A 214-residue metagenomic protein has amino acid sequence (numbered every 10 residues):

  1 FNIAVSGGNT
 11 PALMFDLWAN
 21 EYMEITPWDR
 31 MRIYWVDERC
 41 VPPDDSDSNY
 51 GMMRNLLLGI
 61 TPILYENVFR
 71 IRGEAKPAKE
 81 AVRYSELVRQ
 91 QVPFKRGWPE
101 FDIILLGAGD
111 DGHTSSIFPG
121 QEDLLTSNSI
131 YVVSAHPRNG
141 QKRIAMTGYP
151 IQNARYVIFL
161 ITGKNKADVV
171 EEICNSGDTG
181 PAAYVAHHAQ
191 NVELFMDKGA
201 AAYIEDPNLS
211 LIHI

Functional and structural regions predicted by a protein language model:
F1-Y22: Glycine-rich N-terminal segment of FAD-binding domains in flavoprotein oxidoreductases, spanning the beta-loop-helix
V5-T10, L106-D110, T162: Glycine-rich beta-strand-to-loop/alpha-helix junction loops that act as flexible
L17-P27, G51, N55, P119-N128: A glycine- and small-aliphatic-rich helix-loop capping segment at beta-alpha/alpha-beta transitions that lines
T26-D102: Ligand-binding beta-strand-loop-alpha-helix segment within the catalytic cores of soluble metabolic enzymes
R32-D37, I161, E193-D197: Short internal beta-strands
L105-G107, N139, R143-I173: Glycine-rich anion-binding loop/nest that anchors nucleotide
L106-Y149: Class I SAM-dependent methyltransferase SAM-binding "motif I" and its flanking Rossmann-like core
I212-I214: Conserved small/polar residues in nucleotide/adenosyl-binding loops
